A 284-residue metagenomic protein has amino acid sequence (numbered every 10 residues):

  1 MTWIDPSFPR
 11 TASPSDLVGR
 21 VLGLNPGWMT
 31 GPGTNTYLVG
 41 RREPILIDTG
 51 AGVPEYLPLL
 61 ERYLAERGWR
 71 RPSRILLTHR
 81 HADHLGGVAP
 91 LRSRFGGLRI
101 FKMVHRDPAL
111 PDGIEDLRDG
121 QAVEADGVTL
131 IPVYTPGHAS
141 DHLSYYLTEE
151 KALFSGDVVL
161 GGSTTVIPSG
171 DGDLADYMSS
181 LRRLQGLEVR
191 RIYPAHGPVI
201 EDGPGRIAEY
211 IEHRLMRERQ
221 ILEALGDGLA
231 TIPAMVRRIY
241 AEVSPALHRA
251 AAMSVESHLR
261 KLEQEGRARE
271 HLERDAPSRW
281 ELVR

Functional and structural regions predicted by a protein language model:
M1-D5, E223-R284: C-terminal regulatory/interaction regions
M1-W3, L17, D107-P111, H138: Glycine/proline-rich low-complexity segments that form flexible loops, beta-turns, and polyproline
P9-R67, S144-G161: Conserved beta-strand hairpin/beta-sheet module of binuclear metal-dependent hydrolase folds, prominently
L17, L60, H196, I221 (+1 more regions): Residue-level signal for inorganic ion chemistry
G27-P32, P44, A51-T129, K151: Active-site HxH/HxHxD metal-binding segment of metal-dependent hydrolases
P44-I45, A51-P54, T129-Q220: Metallo-beta-lactamase
T78-H84, H138, H196, H258: Histidine-centered divalent metal-coordination motifs
G86, G172, A250: Residue-level signal for the nucleotide or nucleotide-sugar donor/cofactor binding architecture
